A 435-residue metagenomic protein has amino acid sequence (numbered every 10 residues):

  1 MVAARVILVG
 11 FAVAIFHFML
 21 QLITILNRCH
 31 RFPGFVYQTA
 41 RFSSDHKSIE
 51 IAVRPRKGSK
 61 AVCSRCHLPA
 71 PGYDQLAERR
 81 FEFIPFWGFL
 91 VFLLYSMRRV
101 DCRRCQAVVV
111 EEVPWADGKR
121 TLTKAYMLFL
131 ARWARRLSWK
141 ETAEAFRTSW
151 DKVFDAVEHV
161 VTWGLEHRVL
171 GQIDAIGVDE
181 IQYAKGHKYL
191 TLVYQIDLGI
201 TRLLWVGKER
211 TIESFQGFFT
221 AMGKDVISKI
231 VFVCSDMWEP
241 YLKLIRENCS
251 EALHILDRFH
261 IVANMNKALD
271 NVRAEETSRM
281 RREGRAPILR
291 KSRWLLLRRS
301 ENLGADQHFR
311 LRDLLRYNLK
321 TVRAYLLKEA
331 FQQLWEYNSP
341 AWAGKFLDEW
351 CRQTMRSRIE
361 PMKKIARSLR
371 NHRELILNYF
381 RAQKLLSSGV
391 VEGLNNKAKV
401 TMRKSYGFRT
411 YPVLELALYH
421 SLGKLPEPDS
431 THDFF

Functional and structural regions predicted by a protein language model:
V2, V9-I15, K60, R65 (+7 more regions): Acidic/histidine-rich catalytic cores and adjacent linkers of DNA breakage/strand-transfer/modification proteins
A3-G10, I15-H17, H67-P71, L76-H187 (+2 more regions): Short, positively charged, Gly/Tyr-enriched micro-motifs that form contact patches at catalytic or ligand/partner
V6, A14-G58: N-terminal alpha-helical interaction blocks
R56-K60, Y95-R98: Short metal-coordination and nucleic-acid-contact micro-motifs, chiefly zinc-binding Cys/His arrays
V109-V113, Y194-R202: Gly-rich Lys/Arg/Thr-decorated short loops/hinges at beta-loop-alpha junctions or inter-strand turns that position
K119-L122, R202-V226: Active-site beta-loop-alpha junctions of metal-dependent nucleic acid enzymes, especially the RNase H-like/DDE
S149, V160-G164, M237, A252 (+2 more regions): The DNA-recognition helices of helix-turn-helix-type DNA-binding domains
I261-R282: Short alpha-helix plus adjacent loop in nuclease-associated cores
